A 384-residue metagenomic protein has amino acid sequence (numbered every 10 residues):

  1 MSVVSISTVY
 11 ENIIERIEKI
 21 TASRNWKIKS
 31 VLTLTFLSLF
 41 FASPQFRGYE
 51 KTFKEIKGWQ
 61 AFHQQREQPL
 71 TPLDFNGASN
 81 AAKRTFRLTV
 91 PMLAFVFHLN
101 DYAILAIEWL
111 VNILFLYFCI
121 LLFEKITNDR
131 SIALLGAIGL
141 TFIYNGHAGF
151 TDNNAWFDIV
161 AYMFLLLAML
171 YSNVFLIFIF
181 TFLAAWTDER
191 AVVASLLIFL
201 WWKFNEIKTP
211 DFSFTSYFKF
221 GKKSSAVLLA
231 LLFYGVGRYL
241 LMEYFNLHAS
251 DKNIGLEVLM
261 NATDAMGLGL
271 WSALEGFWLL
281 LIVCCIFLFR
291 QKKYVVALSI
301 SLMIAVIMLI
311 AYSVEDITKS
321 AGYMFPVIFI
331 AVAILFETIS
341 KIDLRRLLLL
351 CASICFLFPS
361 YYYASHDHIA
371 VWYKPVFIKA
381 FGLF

Functional and structural regions predicted by a protein language model:
I6, N12, R16, A194-L228: Perimembrane helix-loop-helix junctions
F40-S79, A94-V96, L298, A370-F384: Extracytoplasmic loop-helix module adjacent to an early transmembrane segment
A42-Q45, L88, L196, F204 (+1 more regions): Membrane-lumen/periplasm interface segments of specific transmembrane helices in polyprenyl phosphate-linked
L70-M92, L105, W109-N112, G269-W271: Membrane-proximal lumenal/periplasmic loop motifs of glycosylation machinery
L88-L93, D101, L135-M163, W186: Aromatic- and kink-enriched transmembrane "portal" helix at the membrane-lumen/periplasm boundary that abuts
A106-N128: Transmembrane-helix motifs of polytopic, lipid-linked glycan transferases
F118, D158-I179, V327-A331: Specific aromatic-rich, kink-prone transmembrane helix
L165-A168, F175-L200, L229-L232, M308: Membrane-interface alpha helices of multi-pass inner-membrane proteins
